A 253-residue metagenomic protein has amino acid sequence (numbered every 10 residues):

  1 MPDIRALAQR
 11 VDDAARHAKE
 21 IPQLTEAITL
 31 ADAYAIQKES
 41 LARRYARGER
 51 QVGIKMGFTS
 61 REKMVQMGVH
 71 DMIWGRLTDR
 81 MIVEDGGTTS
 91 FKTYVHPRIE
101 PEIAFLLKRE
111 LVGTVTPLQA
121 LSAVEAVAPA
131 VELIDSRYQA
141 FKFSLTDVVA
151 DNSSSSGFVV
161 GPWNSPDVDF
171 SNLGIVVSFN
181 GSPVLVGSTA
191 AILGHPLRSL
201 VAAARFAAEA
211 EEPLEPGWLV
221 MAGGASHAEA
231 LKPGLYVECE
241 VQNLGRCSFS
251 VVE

Functional and structural regions predicted by a protein language model:
P2-H195, E209, K232, Y236 (+1 more regions): Catalytic-core "active-site belt" of small-molecule-metabolizing enzymes, emphasizing His/Asp/Glu-rich regions
L200-A228: A conserved acidic, glycine/proline-rich C-terminal tail/linker
